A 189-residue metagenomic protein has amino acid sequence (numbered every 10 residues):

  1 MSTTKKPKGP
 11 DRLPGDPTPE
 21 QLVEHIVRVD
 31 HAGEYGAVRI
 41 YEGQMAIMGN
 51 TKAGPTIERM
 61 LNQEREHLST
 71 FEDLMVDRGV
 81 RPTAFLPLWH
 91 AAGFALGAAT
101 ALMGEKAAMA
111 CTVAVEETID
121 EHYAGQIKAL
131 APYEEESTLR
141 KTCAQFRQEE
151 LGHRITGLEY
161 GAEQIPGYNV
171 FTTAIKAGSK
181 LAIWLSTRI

Functional and structural regions predicted by a protein language model:
M1-I189: Non-heme di-metal
